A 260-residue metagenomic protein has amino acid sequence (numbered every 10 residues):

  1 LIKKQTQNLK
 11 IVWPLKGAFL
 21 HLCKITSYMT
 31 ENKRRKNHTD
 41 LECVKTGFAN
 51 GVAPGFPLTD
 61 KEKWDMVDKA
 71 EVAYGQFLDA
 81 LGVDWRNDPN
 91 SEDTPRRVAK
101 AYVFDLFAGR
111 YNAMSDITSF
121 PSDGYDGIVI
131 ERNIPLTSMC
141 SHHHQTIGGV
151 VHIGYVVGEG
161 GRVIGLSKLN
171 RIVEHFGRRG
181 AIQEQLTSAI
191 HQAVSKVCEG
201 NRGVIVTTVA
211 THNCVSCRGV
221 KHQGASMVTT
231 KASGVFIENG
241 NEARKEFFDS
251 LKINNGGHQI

Functional and structural regions predicted by a protein language model:
L1, L9, L20-L22: Short hydrophobic targeting helices and cationic amphipathic motifs that mediate membrane/organellar targeting
M29-I260: A domain-level signal for the structural core that forms small-molecule/cofactor-binding pockets and catalytic centers
